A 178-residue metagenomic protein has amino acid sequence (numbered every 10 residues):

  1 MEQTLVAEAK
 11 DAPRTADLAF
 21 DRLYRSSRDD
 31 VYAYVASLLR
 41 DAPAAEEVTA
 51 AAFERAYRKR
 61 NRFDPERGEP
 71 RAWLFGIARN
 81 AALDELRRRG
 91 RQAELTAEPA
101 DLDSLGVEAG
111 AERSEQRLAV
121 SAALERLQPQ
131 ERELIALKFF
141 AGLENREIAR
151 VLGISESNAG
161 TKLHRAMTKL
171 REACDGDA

Functional and structural regions predicted by a protein language model:
M1-A33, S37: N-terminal module of bacterial RNA polymerase sigma factors
E2-V6, D84, Q92-R117, E144: Internal acidic/polar
A12-P13, R40, A51-R67, R88-G90: Sigma70-family region 2
L23-A42, R58-K59, F75, L124 (+1 more regions): Amphipathic, Lys/Arg- and hydrophobic-enriched alpha-helical face
E47-E54, G68-N80: Structural recognition of an alpha-helix C-terminal capping motif at a helix-to-coil junction
R58-R62, F75-T96, R113: Arg/Lys-rich amphipathic alpha helix in sigma70-family domain 2
R79, L83, E131, N145-G176: DNA-recognition helix of helix-turn-helix
L134-K138: A short pre-motif secondary-structure segment
